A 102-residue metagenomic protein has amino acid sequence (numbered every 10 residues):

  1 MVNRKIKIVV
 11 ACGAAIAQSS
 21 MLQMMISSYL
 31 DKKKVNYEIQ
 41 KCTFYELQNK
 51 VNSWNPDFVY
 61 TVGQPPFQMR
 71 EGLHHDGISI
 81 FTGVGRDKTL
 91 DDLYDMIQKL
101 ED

Functional and structural regions predicted by a protein language model:
V2-F44: Conserved active-site segments centered on acidic
Y45, Y60-F67: Short, polar loop motifs at secondary-structure junctions
E46-K50: Short acidic active-site motifs
V51-S53, Q64-L73: Short loop/helix-cap segments at secondary-structure boundaries that form the rim of catalytic
D76-D102: Ser/Thr/Gly-rich flexible loops in soluble cytosolic domains mediating phosphotransfer, phosphorylation
